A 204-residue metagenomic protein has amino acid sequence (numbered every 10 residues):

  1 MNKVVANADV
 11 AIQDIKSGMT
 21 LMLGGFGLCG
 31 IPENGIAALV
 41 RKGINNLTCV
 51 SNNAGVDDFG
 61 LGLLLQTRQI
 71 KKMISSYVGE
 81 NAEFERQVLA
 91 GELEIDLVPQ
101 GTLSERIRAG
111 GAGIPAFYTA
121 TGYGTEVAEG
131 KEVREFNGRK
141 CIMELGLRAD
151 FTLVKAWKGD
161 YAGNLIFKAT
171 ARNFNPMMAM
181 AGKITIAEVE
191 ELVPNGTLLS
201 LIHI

Functional and structural regions predicted by a protein language model:
N2-V98: N-terminal active-site beta-alpha-beta segment that forms phosphate/nucleotide-binding and substrate-recognition loops
A8, G24-F26, N52-A54, S76-V78 (+8 more regions): Fold-independent oxyanion-binding glycine-rich loops and adjacent beta-strand/coil segments at enzyme active sites
L28-N34, D57-F59, Y161-T170, F174-N175 (+1 more regions): Short glycine/serine/threonine-rich phosphate/pyrophosphate-binding segments that cradle anionic phosphate groups
L61-G62, F84-E85, R108, G138-L145 (+3 more regions): A generic local secondary-structure boundary/capping motif
K71, R148-D150, K183: Conserved acidic residues
G91, D96-A169: ATP/pyrophosphate-binding catalytic subdomain of soluble kinases
T152, I202-I204: Conserved small/polar residues in nucleotide/adenosyl-binding loops
M177-I202: ATP/nucleoside-binding phosphotransfer catalytic cores, i.e., glycine-rich phosphate-binding loops
